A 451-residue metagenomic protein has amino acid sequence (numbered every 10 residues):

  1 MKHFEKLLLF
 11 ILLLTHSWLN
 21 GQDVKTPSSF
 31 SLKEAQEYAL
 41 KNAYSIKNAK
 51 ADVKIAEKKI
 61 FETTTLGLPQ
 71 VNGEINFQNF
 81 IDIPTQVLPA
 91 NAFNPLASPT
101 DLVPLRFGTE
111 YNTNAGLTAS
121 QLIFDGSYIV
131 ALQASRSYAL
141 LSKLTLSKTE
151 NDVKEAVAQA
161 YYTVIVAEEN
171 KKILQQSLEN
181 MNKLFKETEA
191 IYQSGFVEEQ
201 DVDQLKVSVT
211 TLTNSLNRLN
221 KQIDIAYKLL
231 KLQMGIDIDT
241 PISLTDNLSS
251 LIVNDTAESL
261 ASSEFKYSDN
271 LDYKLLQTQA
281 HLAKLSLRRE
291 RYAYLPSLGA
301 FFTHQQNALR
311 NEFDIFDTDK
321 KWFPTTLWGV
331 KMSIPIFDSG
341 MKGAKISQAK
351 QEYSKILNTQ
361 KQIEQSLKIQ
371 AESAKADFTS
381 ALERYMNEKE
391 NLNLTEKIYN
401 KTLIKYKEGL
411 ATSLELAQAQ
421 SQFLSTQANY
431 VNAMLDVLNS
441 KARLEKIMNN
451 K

Functional and structural regions predicted by a protein language model:
M1-L32, V431, V437, K451: Bacterial Sec-dependent N-terminal signal peptides
G21-N76, D82, I238, T245-K284 (+2 more regions): Bacterial Sec-pathway N-terminal export signals of envelope proteins
D23-S28, E74-L117, N247-D255, F301-I334: Small/polar, glycine/serine/threonine/aspartate-rich low-complexity segments that form flexible
A35, N42, A49, Q121 (+23 more regions): Amphipathic alpha-helical coiled-coil segments and their boundaries
K47-A51, T64, N112, I123-E150 (+5 more regions): Sec/SRP-type N-terminal targeting helices
K58, E150-Y267, A381: Periplasmic alpha-helical coiled-coil/stalk elements that build and connect Gram-negative outer-membrane
T65, N214-I236, N393-N450: Short segments within alpha-helical structural elements
